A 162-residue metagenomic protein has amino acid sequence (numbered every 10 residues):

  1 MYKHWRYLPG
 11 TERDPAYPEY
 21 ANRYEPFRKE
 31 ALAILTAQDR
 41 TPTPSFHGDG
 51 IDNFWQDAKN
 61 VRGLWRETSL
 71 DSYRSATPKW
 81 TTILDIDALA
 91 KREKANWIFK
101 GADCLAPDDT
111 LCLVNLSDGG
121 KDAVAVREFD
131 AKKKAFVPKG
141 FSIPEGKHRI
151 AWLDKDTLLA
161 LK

Functional and structural regions predicted by a protein language model:
M1-K162: Beta-propeller folds
